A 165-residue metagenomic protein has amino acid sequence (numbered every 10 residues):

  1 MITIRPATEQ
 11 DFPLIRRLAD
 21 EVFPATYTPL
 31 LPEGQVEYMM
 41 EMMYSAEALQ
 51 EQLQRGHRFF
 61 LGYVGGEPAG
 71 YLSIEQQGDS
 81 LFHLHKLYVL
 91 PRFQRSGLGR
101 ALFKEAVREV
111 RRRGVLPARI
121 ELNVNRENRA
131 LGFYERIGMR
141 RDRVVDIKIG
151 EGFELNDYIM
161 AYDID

Functional and structural regions predicted by a protein language model:
M1-T3: Extreme N-terminal starter segment of soluble prokaryotic enzymes
P6-F12, R16-Q94, R100-R113, R141-I147 (+1 more regions): Acetyl-CoA-dependent GNAT
L116-L131, E135-D165: C-terminal "cap" of GNAT-fold acetyltransferases
